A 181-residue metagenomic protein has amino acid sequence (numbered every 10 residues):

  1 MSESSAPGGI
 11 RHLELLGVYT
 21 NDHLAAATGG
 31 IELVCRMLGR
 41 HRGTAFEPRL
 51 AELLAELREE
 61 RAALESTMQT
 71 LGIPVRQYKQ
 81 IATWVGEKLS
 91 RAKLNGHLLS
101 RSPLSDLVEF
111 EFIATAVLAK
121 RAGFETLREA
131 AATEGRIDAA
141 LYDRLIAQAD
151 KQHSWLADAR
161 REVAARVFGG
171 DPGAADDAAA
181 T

Functional and structural regions predicted by a protein language model:
M1-L13, G17, D171-A174: Terminal targeting/low-complexity segments that flank the catalytic cores of oxidoreductases
G9-R42, D106-A131: Alpha-helical bundle segments that constitute or directly flank the non-heme di-iron/ferroxidase center
L13-L24, E47-L54, V75-A82, P103-V117 (+1 more regions): Amphipathic, non-membrane alpha-helical segments in soluble helical-bundle scaffolds
T20-V34, L50-L64, V85-A92, I113-K120 (+1 more regions): Alpha-helical transition-metal enzyme core signature, strongest for iron centers
R36-Q77, D176-T181: Long, acidic, intrinsically disordered low-complexity segments
L38, R42, E65-M68, G72 (+4 more regions): Long, hydrophobic, amphipathic alpha-helical segments used as structural scaffolds
L71-P103: Carboxylate-rich helix-loop segments that flank metal/cofactor sites and access channels in metalloenzymes
I113-T181: Preference for long, well-ordered alpha-helical segments
